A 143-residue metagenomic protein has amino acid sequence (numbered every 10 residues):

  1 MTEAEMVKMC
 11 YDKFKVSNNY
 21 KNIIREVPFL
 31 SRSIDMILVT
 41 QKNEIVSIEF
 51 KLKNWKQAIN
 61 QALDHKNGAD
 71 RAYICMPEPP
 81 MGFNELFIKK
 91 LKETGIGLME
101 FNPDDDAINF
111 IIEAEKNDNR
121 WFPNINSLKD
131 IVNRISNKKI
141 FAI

Functional and structural regions predicted by a protein language model:
M1-F29, V39-T40, I143: Acidic-basic catalytic patches of nuclease active cores, encompassing PD-(D/E)XK and other metal-cofactor nuclease
R32-I34, I96: Change "...and in nucleic-acid phosphodiester-cleaving endonucleases..." to "...and in nucleic-acid processing enzymes
M36-L38, K42-L52: Conserved catalytic cores of phosphodiester-cleaving nucleases, focusing on short active-site segments
E44, P80, D104-D106: Surface-exposed, flexible loop/turn segments at secondary-structure boundaries
L52-F101: Catalytic cores of nucleic-acid endonucleases
E93-I143: Non-catalytic C-terminal interaction segments of nucleic acid-processing enzymes
